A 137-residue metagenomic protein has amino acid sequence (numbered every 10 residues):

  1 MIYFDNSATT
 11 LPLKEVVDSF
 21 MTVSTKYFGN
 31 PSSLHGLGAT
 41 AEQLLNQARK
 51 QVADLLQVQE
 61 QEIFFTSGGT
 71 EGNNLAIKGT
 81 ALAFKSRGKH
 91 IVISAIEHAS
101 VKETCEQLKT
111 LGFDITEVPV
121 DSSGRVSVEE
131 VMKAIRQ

Functional and structural regions predicted by a protein language model:
M1-Q137: Pyridoxal 5′-phosphate
